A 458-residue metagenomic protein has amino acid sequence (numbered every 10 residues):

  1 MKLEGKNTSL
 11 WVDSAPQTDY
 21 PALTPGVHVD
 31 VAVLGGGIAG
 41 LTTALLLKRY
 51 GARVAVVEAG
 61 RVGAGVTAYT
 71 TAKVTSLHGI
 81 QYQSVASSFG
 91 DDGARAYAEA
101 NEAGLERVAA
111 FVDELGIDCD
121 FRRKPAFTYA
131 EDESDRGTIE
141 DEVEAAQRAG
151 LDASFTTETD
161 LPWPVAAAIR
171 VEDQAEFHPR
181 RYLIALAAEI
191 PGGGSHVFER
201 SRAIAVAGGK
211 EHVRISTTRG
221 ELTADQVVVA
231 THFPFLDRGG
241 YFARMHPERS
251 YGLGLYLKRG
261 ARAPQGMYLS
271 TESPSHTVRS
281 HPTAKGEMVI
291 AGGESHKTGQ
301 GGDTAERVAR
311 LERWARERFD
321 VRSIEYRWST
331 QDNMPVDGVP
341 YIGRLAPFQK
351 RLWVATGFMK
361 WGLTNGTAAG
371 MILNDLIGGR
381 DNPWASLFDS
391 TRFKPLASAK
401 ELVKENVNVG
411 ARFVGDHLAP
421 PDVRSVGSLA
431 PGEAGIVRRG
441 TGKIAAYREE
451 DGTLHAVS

Functional and structural regions predicted by a protein language model:
M1-V31, R49: Extreme N-terminal leader/targeting segments of oxidoreductases
K2-D13, I80-A86, A109-A185: Flavin (FAD/FMN) cofactor-binding and adjacent substrate-gating region of FAD-dependent oxidoreductase domains
V27-V56: N-terminal Rossmann-like FAD-binding beta1-loop-alpha1 element of flavoenzymes
R49-Y69: Glycine-rich FAD pyrophosphate-binding loop
Y69-A100: Glycine-rich active-site loop/strand segments that organize a redox cofactor
G137, E144-A149, A168-D225: Helical element adjacent to the flavin cofactor pocket in flavoenzyme catalytic cores
A205-H281, P421, V426-G427, G435: Flavin-dependent oxidoreductases
E272-S273, K297-L402, N406, P420 (+2 more regions): C-terminal catalytic lobe of FAD-dependent flavoproteins
